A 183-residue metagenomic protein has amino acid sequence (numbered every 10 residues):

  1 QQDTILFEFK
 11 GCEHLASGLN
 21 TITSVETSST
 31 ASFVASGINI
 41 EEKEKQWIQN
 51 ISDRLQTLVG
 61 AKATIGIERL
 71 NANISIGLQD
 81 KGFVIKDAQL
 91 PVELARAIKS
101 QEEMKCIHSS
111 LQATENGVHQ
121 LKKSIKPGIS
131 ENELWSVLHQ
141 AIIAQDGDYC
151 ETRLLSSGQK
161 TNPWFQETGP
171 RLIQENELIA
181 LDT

Functional and structural regions predicted by a protein language model:
Q1-A113: A composition/biophysics-driven feature that prefers long, compositionally simple stretches
S17-V34, Q120-K122, I142-D148, N176-T183: A short, terminal or domain-edge coil/loop segment
N20-T23, E41, K81, Q101 (+7 more regions): Generic preference for flexible, low-structure residues
I74, D87-L94, I98, I129-T183: Short catalytic-site patches enriched in acidic/histidine residues that coordinate or position cofactors/metals
L111-H119, E131: Active-site pocket-lining segments that scaffold enzyme catalytic pockets across diverse folds
K122-I129: C-terminal helix-coil-helix/basic helical segment that borders enzyme active sites and/or dimer interfaces and provides
